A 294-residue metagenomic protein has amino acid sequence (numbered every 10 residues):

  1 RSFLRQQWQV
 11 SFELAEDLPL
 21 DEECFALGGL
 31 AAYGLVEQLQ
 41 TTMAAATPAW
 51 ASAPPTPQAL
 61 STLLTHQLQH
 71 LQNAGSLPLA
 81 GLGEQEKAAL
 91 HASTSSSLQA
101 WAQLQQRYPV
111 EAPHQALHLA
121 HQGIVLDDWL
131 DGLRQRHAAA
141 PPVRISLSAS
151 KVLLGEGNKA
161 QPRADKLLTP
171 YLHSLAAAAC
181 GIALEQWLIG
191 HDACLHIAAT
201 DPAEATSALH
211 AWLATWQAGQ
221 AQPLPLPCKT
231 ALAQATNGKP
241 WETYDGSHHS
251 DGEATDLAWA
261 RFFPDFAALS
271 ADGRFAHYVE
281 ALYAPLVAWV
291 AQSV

Functional and structural regions predicted by a protein language model:
R1-V294: Structural signature of nuclease core domains in nucleic-acid processing machines
